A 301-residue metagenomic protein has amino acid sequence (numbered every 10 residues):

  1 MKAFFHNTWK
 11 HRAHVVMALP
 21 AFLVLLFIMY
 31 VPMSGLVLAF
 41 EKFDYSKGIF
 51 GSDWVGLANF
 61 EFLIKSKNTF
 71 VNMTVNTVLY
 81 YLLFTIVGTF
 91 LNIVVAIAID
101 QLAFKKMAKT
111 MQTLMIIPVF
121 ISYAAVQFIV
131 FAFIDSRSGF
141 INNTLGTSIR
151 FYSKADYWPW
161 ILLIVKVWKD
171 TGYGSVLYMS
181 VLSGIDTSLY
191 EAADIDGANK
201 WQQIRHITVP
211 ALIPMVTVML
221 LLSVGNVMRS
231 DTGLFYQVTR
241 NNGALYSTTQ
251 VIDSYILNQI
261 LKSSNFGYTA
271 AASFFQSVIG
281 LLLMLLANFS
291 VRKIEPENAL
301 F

Functional and structural regions predicted by a protein language model:
M1-K2: Short, membrane-interfacial amphipathic segments enriched in basic
H6-F301: A structural signal for multi-pass alpha-helical bundles of membrane permease subunits that mediate small-molecule
